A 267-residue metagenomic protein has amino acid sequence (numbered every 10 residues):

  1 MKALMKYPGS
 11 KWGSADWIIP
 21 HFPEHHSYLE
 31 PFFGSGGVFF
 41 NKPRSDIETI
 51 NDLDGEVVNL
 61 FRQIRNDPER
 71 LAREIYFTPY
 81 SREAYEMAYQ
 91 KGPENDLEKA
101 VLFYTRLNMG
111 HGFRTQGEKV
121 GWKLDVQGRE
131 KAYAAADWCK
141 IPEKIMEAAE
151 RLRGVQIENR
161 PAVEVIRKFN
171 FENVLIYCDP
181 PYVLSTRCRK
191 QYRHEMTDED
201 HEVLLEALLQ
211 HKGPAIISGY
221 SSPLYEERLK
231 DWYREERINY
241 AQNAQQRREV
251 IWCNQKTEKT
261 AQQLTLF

Functional and structural regions predicted by a protein language model:
M1-S14, H21, R65-Y177, P181-R189: SAM-dependent nucleic-acid methyltransferase catalytic core
P20-Q90: SAM cofactor-binding core of SAM-dependent methyltransferases, primarily the Rossmann-like beta-alpha-beta module
E24-S27, D46-I47, L152-V155, L208-A215: Short active-site oxyanion
P31-F32, N51-D52, E158-R160, C178-P180 (+2 more regions): Short His-Asn-centered micro-motif
F33-G37, K144, G219-P223: Short, polar loop motifs at secondary-structure junctions
G34, F61, Y104, A215 (+1 more regions): A residue-level signal for conserved active-site and pocket-lining positions in enzyme catalytic cores
F39-R44, R167-F171, P223-D231: Short loop/helix-cap segments at secondary-structure boundaries that form the rim of catalytic
H194-F267: Long, positively charged, glycine-interspersed low-complexity recognition regions
